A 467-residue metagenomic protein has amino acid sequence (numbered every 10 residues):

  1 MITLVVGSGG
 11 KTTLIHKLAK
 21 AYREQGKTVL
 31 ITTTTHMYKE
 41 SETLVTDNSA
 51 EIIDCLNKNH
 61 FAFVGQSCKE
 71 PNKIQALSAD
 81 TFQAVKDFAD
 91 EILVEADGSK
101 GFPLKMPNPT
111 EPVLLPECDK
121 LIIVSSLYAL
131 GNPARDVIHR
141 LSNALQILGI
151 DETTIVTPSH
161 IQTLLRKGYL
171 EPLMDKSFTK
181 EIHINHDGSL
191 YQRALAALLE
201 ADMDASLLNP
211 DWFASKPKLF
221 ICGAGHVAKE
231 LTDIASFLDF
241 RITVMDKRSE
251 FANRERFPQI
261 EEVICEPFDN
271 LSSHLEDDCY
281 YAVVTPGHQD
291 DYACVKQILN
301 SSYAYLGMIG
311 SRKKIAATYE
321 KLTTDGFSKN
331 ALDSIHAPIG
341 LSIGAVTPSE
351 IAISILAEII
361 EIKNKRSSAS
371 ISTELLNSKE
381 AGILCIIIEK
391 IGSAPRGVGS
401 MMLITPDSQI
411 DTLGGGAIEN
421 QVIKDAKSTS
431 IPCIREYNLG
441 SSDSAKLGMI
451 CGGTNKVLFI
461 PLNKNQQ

Functional and structural regions predicted by a protein language model:
M1-R23: Walker A (P-loop) phosphate-binding motif
A19-N72: N-terminal phosphate/diphosphate-binding loop that engages ATP/GTP or pyrophosphate donors across diverse enzyme folds
E51-L56, F268-D278: Short amphipathic alpha-helix with an adjacent loop that forms part of the alpha/beta core around
P71-Q83, D97-A197: Conserved catalytic-core segment of NTP-binding enzymes
S78-E117, I122-N132, N209-A252: Internal active-site segments that recognize and position negatively charged phosphoryl groups and nucleotide moieties
E200-K247, F251-R256, I260, Y280 (+2 more regions): Segments forming oxygen-rich coordination pockets for charged ligands
M245, Y280, T285-P286, K296-K321: ADP-ribose/adenylate-binding Rossmann-like module
I309-E374: Adenosine-phosphate binding glycine-rich loop
